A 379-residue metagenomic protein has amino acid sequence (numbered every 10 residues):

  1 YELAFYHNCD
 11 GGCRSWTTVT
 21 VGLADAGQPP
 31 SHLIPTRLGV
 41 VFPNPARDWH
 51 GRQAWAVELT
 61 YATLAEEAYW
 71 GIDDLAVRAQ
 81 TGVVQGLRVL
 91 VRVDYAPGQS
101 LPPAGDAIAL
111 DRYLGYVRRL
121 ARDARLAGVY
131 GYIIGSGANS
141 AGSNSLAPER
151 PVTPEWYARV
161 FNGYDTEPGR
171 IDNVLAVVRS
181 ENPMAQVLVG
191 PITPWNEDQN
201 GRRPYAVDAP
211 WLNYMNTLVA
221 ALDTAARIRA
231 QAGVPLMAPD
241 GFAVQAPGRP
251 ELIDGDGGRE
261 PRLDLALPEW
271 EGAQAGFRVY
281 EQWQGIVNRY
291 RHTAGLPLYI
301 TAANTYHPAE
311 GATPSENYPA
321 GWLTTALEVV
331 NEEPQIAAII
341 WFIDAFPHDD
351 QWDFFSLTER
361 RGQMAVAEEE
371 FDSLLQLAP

Functional and structural regions predicted by a protein language model:
E2-Y6: Extracellular recognition modules
N8-G12: Short, solvent-exposed loop/turn segments at the edges of extracellular beta-sandwich modules
R14-L23: Edge beta-strands of extracellular beta-sandwich domains
G22-P35, G39, R47-G51, A56-V57 (+4 more regions): Aromatic-rich peripheral "rim/lid" segments of glycoside hydrolase catalytic domains that contact and position glycan
A26-R159, I192-W195, R202-P210, R262 (+3 more regions): N-terminal substrate-binding region of glycoside hydrolase catalytic domains
I34-T36, G51-W55, V84-V89, L126-G131 (+4 more regions): Loop/turn elements at helix/coil->beta-strand transitions in domains of secreted/extracellular proteins
R47-D48, A124, G233-V234, Y290 (+1 more regions): Structural motif
L87, R92-V93, A109-V117, P154-E316 (+1 more regions): Noncatalytic carbohydrate-binding groove/subsite architecture in carbohydrate-active enzymes
